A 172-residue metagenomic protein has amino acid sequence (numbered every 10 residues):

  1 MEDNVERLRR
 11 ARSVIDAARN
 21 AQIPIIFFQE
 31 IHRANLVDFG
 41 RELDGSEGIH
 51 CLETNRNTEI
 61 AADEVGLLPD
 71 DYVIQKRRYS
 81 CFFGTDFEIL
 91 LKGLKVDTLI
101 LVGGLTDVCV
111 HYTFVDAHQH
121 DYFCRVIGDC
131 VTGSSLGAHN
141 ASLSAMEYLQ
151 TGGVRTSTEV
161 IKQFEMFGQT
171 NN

Functional and structural regions predicted by a protein language model:
M1-A18: …and closely analogous acidic/polar surface helices at protein-protein or active-site interfaces in A-domain-like
S13-A21, G45-N172: Active-site-adjacent betaalpha module
I23-I31, N35: Short beta-strand segments at enzyme active-site cores
N35-L36, S135: Conserved protein kinase catalytic core
V37-R41: Metal-dependent catalytic neighborhoods of phosphoester/phosphodiester hydrolases
